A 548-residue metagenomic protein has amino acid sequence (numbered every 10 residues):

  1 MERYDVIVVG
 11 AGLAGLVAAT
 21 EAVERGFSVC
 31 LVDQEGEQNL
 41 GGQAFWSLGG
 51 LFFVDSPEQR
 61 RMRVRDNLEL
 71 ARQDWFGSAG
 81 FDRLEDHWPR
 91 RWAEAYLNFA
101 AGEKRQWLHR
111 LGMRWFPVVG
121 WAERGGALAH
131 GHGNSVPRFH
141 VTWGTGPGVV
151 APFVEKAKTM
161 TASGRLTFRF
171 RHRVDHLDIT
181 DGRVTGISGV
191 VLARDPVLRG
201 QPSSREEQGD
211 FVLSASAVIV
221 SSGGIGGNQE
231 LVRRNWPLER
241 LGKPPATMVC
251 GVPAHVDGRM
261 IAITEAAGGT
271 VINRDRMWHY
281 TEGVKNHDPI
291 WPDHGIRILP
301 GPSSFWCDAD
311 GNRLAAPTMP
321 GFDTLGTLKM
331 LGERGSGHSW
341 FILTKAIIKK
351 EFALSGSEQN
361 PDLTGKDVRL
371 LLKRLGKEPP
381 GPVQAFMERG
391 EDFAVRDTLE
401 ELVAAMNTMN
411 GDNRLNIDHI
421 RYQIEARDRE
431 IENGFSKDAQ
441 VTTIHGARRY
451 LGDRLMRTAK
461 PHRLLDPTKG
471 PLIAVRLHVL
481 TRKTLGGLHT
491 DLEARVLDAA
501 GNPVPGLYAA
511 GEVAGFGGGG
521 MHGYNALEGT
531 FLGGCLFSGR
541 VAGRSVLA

Functional and structural regions predicted by a protein language model:
M1-A14: Beta1/beta-strand and adjacent pyrophosphate-binding region of the FAD-binding site in flavoprotein oxidoreductases
E24-A44: Glycine-rich FAD pyrophosphate-binding loop
F45-D74: N-terminal glycine-rich dinucleotide-binding loop that anchors FAD/FMN and/or NAD(P) in oxidoreductases
V64-H132, T398-A426: Rossmann-like flavin
W92-F211, Q229-V232, V284-K285, I424-D466: Conserved redox-cofactor binding core of oxidoreductases
R194-H287, E528, L532-V541: Glycine-rich loop(s) and the adjacent beta-strand/alpha-helix scaffold that form part
I261, T270-L415, H419: An anion/pyrophosphate-binding glycine-rich loop and adjacent beta-alpha core in soluble alpha-beta enzymes
R414-G517, M521: A glycine-rich dinucleotide-binding beta-alpha-beta segment and adjacent secondary-structure elements that constitute
